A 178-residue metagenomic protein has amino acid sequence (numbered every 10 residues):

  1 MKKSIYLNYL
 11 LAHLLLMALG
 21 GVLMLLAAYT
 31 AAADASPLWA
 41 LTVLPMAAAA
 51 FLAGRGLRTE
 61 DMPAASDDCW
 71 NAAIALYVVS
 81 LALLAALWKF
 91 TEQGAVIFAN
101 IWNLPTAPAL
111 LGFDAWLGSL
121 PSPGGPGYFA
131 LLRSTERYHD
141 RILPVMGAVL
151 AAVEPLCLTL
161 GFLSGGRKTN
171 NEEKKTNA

Functional and structural regions predicted by a protein language model:
M1-G54: Transmembrane alpha-helical insertion/packing segments
K3-S4, G54-E60, A152-K175: Cytosolic juxtamembrane helix at the C-terminal end of the final transmembrane segment
L26-W39, F90-V96, Y138, I142: Membrane-helix interface and helix-disruption motif detector
A31-A35, L57-W70: Membrane-interface helix-boundary motifs at transmembrane edges
S36-M46, A73-I74, A99-N103, H139-L150: Alpha-helical transmembrane segments of polytopic membrane proteins
A72-G112: Hydrophobic alpha-helical membrane-insertion segments
I101-L132: Extracytosolic (periplasmic/ER-lumenal) interhelical loops and adjacent juxtamembrane/interface segments of multi-pass
S122-E154: Individual transmembrane alpha-helix segments
